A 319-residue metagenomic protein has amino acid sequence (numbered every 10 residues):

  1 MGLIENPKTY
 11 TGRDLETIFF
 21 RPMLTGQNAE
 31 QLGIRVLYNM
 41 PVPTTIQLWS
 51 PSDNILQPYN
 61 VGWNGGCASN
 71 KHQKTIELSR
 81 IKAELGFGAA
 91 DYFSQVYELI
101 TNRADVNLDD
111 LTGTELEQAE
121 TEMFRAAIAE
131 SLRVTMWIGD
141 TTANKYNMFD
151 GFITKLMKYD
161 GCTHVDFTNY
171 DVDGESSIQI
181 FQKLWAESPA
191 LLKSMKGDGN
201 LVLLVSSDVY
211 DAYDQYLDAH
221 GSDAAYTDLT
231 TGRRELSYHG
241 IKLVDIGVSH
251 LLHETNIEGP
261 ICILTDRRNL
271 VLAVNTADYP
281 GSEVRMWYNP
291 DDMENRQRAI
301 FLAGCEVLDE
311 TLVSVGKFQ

Functional and structural regions predicted by a protein language model:
G2-N54, D150-E175, Q179, D211-Q319: Sequence/fold signature of self-assembling virion shell proteins
I18-T101: Assembly/oligomerization interface modules of large self-assembling protein complexes
T75-E77, D109, L116, N295: Non-transmembrane, amphipathic alpha-helical segments
Q95-V96, R133, A212-D214: Short helix/loop capping segments that flank catalytic or ligand/cofactor-binding pockets
R103-E187: Alpha-helical scaffold segments that mediate packing/assembly in large oligomeric complexes
W185-K196, L201-L203: Amphipathic interfacial helices
D198-V209, D214: Beta-edge loop/turn motif
